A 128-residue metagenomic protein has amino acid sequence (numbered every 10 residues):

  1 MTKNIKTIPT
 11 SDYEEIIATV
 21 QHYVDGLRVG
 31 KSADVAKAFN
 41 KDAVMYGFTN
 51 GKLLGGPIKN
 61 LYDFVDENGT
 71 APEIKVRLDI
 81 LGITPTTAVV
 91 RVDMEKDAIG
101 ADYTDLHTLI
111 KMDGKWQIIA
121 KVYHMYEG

Functional and structural regions predicted by a protein language model:
M1-A33, K37-K41: Short, low-complexity N-terminal intrinsically disordered segments enriched in polar/charged residues
T2-N4, G56, Q117: Terminal "cap-and-tail" regions of soluble proteins that handle hydrophobic small molecules
E15, V44-T49, G55-D102: Surface-exposed, charged secondary-structure patches
G30, D97, D113: Residue-level signal for short amphipathic helical patches enriched in basic/charged and nearby hydrophobic residues
F39, M94-K96, V122-Y123: Short beta-strand segments enriched in hydrophobic/aromatic residues within well-folded beta-rich domains
D102-G128: Short beta-strand edge/turn micro-motifs at domain boundaries
